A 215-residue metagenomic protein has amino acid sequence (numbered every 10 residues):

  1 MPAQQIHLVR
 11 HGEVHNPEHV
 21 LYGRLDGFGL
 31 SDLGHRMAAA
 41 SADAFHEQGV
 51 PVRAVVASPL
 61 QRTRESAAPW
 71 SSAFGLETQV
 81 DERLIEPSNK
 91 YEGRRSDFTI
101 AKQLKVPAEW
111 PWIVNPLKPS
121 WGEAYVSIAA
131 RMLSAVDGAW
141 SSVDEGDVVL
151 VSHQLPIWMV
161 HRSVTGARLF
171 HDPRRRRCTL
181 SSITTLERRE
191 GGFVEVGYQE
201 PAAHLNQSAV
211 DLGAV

Functional and structural regions predicted by a protein language model:
M1-Q4, Q79, E86-T99, D144-G146 (+1 more regions): Acidic, low-complexity terminal tails and accessory targeting/binding regions of phosphate-metabolizing enzymes
Q4, V9-Q79: Active-site-proximal alpha-helix that buttresses catalytic centers in soluble enzyme cores
Q5-V9, G146-S152, P156: Beta-strand elements within well-structured catalytic alpha/beta cores of enzymes that handle phosphate/sulfate esters
H15, R62-R64, E86-S88, P156-W158: Short, active-site-adjacent cap segments at secondary-structure transitions
A44, A73, G138, S142 (+1 more regions): Active-site catalytic microenvironments for nucleophilic, acid-base chemistry
Q48-P51, A139-G146: Glycine-rich phosphate-binding loop signature in dinucleotide/nucleotide-binding domains
A57-S58, A130, V151-S152: Short beta-strand scaffold positions
S72-R131, G197-Y198, S208: Phosphate-handling substructures
